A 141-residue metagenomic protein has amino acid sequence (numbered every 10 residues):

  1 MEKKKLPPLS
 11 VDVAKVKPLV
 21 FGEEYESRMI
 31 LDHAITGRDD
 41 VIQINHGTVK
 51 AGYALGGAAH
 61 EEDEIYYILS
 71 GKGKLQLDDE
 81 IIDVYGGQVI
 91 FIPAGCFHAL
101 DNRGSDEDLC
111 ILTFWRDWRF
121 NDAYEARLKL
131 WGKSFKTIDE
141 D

Functional and structural regions predicted by a protein language model:
M1-V41, R127-D141: A short, N-terminal "cap"/entry segment at the start of jelly-roll beta-barrel domains of the cupin/DSBH fold
R28-H33, I44-H60: Conserved short histidine dyad/triad with adjacent acidic residue
G56-G57, L75-Q76, I92, H98-S105: Short beta-strand His + acidic residue motifs that chelate non-heme Fe in jelly-roll/DSBH and cupin folds
D63, I82, H98: Glycine-centered loop/turn positions within well-structured domains that cap or flank conserved ligand/cofactor-binding
D63-E64, I68-G73: Glycine- and acidic-residue-biased ligand/ion/polar-headgroup-sensing regions
D79-G95: Short acidic-glycine-tyrosine-enriched beta hairpin
F91, D106-Y124: A short hydrophobic beta-strand segment most commonly corresponding to one strand of the jelly-roll/cupin
